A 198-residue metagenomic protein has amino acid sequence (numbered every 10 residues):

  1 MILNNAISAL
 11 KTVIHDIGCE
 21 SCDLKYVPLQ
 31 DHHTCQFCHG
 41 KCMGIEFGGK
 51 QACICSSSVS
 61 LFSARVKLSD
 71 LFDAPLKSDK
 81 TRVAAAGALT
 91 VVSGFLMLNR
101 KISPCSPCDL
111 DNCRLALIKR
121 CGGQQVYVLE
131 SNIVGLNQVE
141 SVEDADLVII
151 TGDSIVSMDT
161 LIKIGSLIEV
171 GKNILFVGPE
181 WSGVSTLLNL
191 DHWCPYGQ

Functional and structural regions predicted by a protein language model:
M1-Q124: Electropositive, gly/pro-rich neighborhoods at or near active sites that engage anionic ligands
Q124-I133, V148, N173-G178: Short, hydrophobic beta-strand segments that form beta-sheet elements in well-ordered domains
G135-D144: Short acidic low-complexity segments
E140, T160-K163, L188-N189: Short amphipathic alpha-helical segments
V142-E143, I162-G171: Short, conserved loop/helix-junction motifs that constitute active-site signature segments in enzyme catalytic cores
T151-G152: Glycine-rich, N-terminal phosphate-binding loop of Rossmann-like dinucleotide-binding domains
V156-M158: Short glycine-rich, flexible loops that bind phosphorylated cofactors or substrates
G165, K172-Q198: C-terminal functional extensions of proteins
